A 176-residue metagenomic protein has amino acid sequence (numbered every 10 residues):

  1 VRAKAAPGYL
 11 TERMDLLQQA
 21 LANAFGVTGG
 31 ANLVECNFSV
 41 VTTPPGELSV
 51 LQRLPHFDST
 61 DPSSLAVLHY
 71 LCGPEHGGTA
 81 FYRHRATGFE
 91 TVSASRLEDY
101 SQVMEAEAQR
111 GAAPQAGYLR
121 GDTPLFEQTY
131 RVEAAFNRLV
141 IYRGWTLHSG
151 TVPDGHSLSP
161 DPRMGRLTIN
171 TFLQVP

Functional and structural regions predicted by a protein language model:
V1-I141, W145-P176: Fe(II)/2-oxoglutarate oxygenase catalytic core
